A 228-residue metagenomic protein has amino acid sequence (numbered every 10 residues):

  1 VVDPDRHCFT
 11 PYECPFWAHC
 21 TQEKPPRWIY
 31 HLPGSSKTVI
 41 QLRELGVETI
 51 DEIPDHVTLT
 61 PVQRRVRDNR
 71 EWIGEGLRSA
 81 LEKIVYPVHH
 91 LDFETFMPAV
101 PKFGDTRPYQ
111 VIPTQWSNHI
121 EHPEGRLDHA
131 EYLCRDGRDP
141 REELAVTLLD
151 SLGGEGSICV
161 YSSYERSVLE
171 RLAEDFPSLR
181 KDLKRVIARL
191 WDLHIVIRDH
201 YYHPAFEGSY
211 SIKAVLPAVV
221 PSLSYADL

Functional and structural regions predicted by a protein language model:
V1, H129-L228: Conserved DEDDh/DEDDy metal-dependent 3′-5′ exonuclease domain
V2-I29: Cysteine-cluster motifs in flexible loop/terminal segments that predominantly coordinate metals
T10-Y12, A18, T38, T49-I50 (+4 more regions): Structural beta-strand/beta-sheet cores of well-ordered domains, especially the beta-sheet scaffolds that support
H19, F93-F96, P123, S163-R166 (+1 more regions): An acidic- and aromatic-residue-enriched active-site/binding cleft used to recognize and process polar
P25-R64: Helix-hairpin-helix
L45, H56, L91-E94, H119-E121 (+1 more regions): Generic beta-strand/beta-sheet core signal
D55-A80: Charged, flexible boundary elements
G76-G154, E174, S178: Conserved RNase H-like, two-metal-ion catalytic cores of nucleic-acid enzymes
